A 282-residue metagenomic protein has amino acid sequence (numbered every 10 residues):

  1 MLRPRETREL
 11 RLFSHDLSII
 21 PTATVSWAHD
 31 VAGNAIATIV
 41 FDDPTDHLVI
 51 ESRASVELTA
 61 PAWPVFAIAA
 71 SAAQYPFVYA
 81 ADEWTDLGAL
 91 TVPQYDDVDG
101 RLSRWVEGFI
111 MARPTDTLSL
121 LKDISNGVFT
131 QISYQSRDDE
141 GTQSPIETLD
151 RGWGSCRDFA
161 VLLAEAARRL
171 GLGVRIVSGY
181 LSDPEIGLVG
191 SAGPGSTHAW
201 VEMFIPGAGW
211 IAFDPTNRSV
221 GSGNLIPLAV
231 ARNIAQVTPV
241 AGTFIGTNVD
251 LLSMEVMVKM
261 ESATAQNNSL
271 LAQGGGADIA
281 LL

Functional and structural regions predicted by a protein language model:
M1-F77: Intrinsically disordered, low-complexity N-terminal segments that are enriched in acidic
R8, H15-L17, V25, A37-I39 (+12 more regions): Flexible, active-site-adjacent loop/turn segments at secondary-structure boundaries
E9, T59-W63, W210, S222 (+2 more regions): Intrinsically disordered, low-complexity acidic/polar segments
H15-L17, V65-Q74, P215-V220, T243-I245 (+1 more regions): Short intrinsically disordered coil segments
S52-A54, V201, V256-V258: A structural signal for short, well-ordered beta-strand segments
L58, S71-G154, L162, R169-L170 (+3 more regions): Secondary-structure boundary elements
N126, D158-N248: Hydrophobic/aromatic-rich core segments of domains that either
V237-L282: Short hairpin/turn module used for nucleic-acid contact or packing/dimerization
